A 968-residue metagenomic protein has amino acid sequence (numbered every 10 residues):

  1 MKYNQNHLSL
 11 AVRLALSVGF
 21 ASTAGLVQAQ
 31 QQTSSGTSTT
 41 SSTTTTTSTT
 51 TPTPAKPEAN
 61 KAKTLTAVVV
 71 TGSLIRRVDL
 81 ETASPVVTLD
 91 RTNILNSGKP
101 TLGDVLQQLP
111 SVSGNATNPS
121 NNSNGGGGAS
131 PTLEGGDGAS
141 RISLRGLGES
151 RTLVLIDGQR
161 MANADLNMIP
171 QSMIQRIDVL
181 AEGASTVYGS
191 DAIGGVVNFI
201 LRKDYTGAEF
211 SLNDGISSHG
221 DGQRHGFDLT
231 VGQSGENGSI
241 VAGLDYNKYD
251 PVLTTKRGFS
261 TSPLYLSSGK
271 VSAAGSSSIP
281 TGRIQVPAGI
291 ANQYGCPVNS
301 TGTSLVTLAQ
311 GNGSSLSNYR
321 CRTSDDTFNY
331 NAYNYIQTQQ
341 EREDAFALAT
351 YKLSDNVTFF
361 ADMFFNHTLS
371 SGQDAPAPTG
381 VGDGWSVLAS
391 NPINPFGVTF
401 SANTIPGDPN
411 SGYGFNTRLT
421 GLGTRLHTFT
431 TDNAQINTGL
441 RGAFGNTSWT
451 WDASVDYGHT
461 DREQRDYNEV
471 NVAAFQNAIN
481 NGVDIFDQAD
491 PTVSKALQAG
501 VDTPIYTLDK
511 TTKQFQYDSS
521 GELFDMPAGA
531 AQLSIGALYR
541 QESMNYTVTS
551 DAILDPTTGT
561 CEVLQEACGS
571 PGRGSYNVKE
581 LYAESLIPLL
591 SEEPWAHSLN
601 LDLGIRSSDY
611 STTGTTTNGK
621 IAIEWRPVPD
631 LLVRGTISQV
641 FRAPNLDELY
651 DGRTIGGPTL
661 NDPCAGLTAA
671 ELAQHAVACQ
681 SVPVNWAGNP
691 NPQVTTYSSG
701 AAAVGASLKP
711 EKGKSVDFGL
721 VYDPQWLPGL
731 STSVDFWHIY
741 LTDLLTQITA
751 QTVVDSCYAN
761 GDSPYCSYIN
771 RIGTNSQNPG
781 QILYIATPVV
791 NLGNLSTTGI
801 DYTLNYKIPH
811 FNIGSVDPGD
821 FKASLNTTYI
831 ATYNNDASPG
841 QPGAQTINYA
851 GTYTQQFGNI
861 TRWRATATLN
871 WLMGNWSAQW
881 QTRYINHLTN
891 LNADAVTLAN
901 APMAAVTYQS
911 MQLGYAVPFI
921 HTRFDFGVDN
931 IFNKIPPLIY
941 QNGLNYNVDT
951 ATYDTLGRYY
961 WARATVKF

Functional and structural regions predicted by a protein language model:
K2-P110, R145, D228, G232 (+4 more regions): N-terminal Sec signal peptide and the immediately downstream disordered periplasmic leader that contains the TonB box
T53, S140-S143, D191-L212, F227: N-terminal periplasmic accessory domains that precede and gate Gram-negative outer-membrane beta-barrel machines
Q107-D157: Extracytoplasmic beta-strand/coil segments of soluble accessory domains associated with Gram-negative outer-membrane
P131, R151-T152, Q159-A181: Short acidic/polar hinge/loop motifs at secondary-structure boundaries that mediate gating or recognition
D204-G207, G220, E236-N237, S354-V357 (+10 more regions): Short loop/turn motifs that connect adjacent beta-strands in outer-membrane beta-barrel proteins
V252, K256, S262-S267, S300-R342 (+6 more regions): Surface-exposed, low-complexity loop segments enriched in small/polar and acidic residues
S267, Y740-T742, A831-N834, T882-N892 (+1 more regions): C-terminal beta-signal and adjacent terminal beta-strands/loops of Gram-negative outer-membrane beta-barrel proteins
L601, S731-N892: Gram-negative outer-membrane beta-barrel transporters
